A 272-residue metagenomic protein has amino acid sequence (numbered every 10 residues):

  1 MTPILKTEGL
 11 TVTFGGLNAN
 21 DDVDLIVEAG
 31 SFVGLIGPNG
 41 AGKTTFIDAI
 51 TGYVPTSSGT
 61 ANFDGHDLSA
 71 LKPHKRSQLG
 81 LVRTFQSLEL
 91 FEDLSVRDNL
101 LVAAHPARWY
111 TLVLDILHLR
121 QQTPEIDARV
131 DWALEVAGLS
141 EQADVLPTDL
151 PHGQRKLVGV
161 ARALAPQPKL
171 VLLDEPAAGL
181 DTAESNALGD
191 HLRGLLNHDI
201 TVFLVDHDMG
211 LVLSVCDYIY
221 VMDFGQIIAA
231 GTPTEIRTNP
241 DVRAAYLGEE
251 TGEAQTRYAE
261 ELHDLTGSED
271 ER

Functional and structural regions predicted by a protein language model:
T2-R272: Glycine-rich phosphate-binding loops of nucleotide-dependent enzymes
